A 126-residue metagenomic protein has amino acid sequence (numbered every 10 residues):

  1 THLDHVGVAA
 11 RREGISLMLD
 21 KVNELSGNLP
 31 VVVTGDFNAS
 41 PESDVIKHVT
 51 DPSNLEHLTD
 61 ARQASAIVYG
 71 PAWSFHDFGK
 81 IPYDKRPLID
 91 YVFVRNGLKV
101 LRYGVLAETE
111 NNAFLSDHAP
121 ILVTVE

Functional and structural regions predicted by a protein language model:
T1, T34-D36: Active-site flanking residues adjacent to catalytic metal/cofactor-binding acidic residues
T1-L3, H118: Active-site-proximal beta-strand elements of phosphoester/diester hydrolases
A9, E13, D20-V32, A39-E126: Metal-dependent phosphoester-hydrolase catalytic domains
